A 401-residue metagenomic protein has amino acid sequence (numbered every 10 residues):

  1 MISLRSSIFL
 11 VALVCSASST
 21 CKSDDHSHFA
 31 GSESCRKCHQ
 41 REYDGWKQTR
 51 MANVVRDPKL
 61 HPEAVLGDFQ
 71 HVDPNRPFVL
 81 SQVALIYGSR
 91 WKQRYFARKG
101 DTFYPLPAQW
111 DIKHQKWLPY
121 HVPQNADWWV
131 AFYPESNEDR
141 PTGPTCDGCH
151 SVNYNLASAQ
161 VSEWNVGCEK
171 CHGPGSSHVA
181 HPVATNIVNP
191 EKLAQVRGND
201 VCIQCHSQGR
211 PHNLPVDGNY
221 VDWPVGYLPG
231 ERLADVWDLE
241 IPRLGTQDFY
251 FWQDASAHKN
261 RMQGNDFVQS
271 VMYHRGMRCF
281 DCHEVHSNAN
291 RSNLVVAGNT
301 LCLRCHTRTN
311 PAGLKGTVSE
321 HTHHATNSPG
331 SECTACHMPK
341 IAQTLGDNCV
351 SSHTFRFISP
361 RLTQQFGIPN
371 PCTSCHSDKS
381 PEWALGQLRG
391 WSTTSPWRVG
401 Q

Functional and structural regions predicted by a protein language model:
M1-S6: Positively charged n-region of N-terminal signal peptides that target proteins for export
S7-S16: Bacterial N-terminal signal peptides
C15-S27: Bacterial Sec-dependent signal peptides at the C-terminal "C-region" and cleavage site
S19, E33-R36, D147, I203: Extracellular secreted precursors and ectodomains with disulfide-bonded cysteine-rich loops/domains
D25-K37: Local sequence-structure signature of Cys/Sec-based thiol-disulfide redox active-site neighborhoods
E33, R41-A131, N155-Q401: Primarily the internal scaffold of c-type cytochrome electron-transfer domains, especially repeated/multiheme c-type
P123-A131, D139-T145, S151: A gly/proline- and charged-residue-enriched helix-loop-helix capping module
